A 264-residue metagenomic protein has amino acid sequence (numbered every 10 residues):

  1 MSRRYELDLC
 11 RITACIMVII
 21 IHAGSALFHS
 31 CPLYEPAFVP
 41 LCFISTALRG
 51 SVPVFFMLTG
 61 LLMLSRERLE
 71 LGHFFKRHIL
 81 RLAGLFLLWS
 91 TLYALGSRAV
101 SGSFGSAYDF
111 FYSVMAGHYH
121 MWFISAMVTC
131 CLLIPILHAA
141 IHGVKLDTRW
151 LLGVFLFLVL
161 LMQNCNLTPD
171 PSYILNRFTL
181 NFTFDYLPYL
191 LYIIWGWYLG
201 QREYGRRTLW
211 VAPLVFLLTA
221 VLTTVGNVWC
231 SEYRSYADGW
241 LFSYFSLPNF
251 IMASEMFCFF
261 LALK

Functional and structural regions predicted by a protein language model:
M1-K264: Alpha-helical transmembrane segments and their immediate juxtamembrane cytosolic regions
